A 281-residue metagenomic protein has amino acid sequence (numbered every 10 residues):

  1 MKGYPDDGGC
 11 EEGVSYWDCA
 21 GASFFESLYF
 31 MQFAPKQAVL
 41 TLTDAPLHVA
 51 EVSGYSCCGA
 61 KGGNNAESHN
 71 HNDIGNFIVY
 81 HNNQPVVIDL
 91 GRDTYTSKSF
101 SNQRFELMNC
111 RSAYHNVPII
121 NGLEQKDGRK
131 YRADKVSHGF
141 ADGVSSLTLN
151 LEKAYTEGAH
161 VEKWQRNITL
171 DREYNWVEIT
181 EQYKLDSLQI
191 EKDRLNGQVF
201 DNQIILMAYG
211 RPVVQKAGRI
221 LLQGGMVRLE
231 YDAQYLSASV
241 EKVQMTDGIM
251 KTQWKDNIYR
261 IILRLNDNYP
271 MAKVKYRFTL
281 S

Functional and structural regions predicted by a protein language model:
M1-F30: Active-site lining segments of carbohydrate-active enzymes
M1-Y4, S56-C57, M250: Active-site-adjacent bridging/hinge elements
E11-V14, G54, Y174: Long, repeat-rich segments with strong aromatic
G13, E67-H71, G158: Short histidine-centered beta-strand/loop micro-motifs that create catalytic or ligand/metal-coordination sites
W17-A20, T43, N70-N72, R111-A113 (+1 more regions): Active-site-proximal structural scaffolding
A22-V86, A141: Carbohydrate-active enzyme catalytic cores, enriched for enzymes that act on polyanionic acidic polysaccharides
A45, Y95-S281: CBM-like, beta-strand-rich accessory domains located in the C-terminal region of large, secreted polysaccharide-active
V87-R92: Catalytic Cys-His active-site segments of thiol-dependent hydrolases/isopeptidases
